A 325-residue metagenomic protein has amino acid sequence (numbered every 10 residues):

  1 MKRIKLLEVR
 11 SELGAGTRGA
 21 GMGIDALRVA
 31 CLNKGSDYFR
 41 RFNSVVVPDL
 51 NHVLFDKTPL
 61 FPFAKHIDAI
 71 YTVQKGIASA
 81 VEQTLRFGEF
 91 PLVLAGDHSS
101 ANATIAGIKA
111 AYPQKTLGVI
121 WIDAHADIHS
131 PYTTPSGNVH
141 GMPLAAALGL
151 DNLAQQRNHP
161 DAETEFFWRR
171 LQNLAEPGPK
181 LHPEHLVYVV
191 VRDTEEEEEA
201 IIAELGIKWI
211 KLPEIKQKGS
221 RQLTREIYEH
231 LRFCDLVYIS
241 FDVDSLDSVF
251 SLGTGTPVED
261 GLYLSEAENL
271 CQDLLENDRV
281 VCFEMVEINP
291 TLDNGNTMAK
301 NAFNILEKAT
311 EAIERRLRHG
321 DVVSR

Functional and structural regions predicted by a protein language model:
K2-R325: Conserved alpha-helical scaffold segments that buttress catalytic/binding sites
